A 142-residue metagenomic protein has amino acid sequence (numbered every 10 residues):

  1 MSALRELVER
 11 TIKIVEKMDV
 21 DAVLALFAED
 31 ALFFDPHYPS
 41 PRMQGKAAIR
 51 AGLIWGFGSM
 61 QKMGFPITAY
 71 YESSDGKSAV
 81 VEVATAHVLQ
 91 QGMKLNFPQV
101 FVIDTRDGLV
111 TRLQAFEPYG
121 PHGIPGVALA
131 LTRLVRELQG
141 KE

Functional and structural regions predicted by a protein language model:
M1-A25, E29, L131-E142: Short, low-complexity N-terminal intrinsically disordered segments enriched in polar/charged residues
A3, F57-E142: A beta-strand edge to alpha-helix "cap/lid" segment located at domain peripheries
V8-T11, A22-V23, A31, K46 (+4 more regions): Generic alpha-helical hydrophobic packing signal
V8-T11, V15, F27, L53 (+3 more regions): Hydrophobic alpha-helical core bundles mediating ligand binding, dimerization, or RNAP-core interactions
D21-L24, A28-K77: A solvent-exposed, acidic/Ser-Thr-rich amphipathic alpha-helical stretch
